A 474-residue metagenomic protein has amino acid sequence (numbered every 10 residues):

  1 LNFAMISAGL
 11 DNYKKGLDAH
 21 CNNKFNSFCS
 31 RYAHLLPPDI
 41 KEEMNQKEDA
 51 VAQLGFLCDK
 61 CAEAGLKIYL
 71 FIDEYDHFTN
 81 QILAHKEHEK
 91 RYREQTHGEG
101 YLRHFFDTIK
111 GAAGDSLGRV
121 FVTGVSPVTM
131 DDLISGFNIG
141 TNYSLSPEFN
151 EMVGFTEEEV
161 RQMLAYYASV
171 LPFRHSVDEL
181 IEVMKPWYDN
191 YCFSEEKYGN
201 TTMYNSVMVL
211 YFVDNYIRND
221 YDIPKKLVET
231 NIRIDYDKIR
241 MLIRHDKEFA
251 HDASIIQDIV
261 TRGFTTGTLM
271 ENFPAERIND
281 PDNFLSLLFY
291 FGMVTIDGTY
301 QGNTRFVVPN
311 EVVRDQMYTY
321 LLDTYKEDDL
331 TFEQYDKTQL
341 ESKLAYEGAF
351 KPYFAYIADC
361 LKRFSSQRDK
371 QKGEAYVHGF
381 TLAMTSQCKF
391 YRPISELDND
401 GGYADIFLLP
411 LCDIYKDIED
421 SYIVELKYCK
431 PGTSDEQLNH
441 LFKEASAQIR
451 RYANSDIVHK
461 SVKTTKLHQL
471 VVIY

Functional and structural regions predicted by a protein language model:
N2-S30: P-loop NTPase motor core
N12, P37-C58: Short glycine-rich substrate-engagement loop in P-loop NTPases that contacts/grips substrate
F56-E63, R91-G118: Substrate-engagement module of ASCE P-loop NTPases
A64-Q95: Conserved P-loop NTPase "ATPase switch" module shared by AAA+ and STAND
Y69-D73, G100-H104, G118-V125: Structural recognition of the conserved hydrophobic beta-strand(s) that form the central parallel beta-sheet of P-loop
T129-G136, Y143-D214, I259: Amphipathic alpha-helical segments of the small helical/lid subdomains adjacent to P-loop NTPase cores
G140-T141, Y204-A445, R451-A453: Extended alpha-helical interface modules used as scaffolds for assembling large macromolecular complexes
L438-S446, R450-Y474: Nucleic-acid nuclease catalytic cores
